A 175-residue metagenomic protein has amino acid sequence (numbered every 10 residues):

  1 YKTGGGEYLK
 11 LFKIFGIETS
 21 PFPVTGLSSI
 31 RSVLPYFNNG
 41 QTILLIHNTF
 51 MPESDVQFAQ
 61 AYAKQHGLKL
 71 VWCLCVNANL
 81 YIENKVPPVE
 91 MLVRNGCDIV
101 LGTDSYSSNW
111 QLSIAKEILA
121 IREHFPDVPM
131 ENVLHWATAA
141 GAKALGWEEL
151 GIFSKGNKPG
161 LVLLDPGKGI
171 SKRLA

Functional and structural regions predicted by a protein language model:
Y1-V71, E83-I99: Histidine/acidic residue-rich metal-binding segments in metalloenzymes
K2, Y81-V86, W110-L112, R173-L174: Short, charged, surface-exposed secondary-structure boundary motifs
T3-G4, P166-K168: Short beta->alpha transition motifs characteristic of CBS
S20, I43, L74-V76, H124 (+1 more regions): Short, contiguous strand/loop micro-motifs
N39, K85-P166: His/Asp/Glu-enriched, well-ordered alpha-helical/loop segment that forms or immediately abuts the divalent-metal
N48-M51, N77-N79, D104-Y106: Active-site beta-loop-alpha junctions enriched in small/polar residues
W72-V76, V100-T103: Short beta-strands and strand-loop turn motifs
K155, K168-A175: C-terminal accessory subdomain/extension
